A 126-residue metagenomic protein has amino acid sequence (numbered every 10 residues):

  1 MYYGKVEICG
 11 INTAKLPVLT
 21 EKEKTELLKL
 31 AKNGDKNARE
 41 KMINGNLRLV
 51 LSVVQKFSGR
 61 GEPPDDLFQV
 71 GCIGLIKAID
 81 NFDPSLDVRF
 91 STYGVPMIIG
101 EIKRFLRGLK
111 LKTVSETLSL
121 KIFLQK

Functional and structural regions predicted by a protein language model:
M1-K112: Alpha-helical promoter-recognition and RNA polymerase-docking modules of transcription initiation factors, dominated by
S115-K126: Internal acidic/polar
